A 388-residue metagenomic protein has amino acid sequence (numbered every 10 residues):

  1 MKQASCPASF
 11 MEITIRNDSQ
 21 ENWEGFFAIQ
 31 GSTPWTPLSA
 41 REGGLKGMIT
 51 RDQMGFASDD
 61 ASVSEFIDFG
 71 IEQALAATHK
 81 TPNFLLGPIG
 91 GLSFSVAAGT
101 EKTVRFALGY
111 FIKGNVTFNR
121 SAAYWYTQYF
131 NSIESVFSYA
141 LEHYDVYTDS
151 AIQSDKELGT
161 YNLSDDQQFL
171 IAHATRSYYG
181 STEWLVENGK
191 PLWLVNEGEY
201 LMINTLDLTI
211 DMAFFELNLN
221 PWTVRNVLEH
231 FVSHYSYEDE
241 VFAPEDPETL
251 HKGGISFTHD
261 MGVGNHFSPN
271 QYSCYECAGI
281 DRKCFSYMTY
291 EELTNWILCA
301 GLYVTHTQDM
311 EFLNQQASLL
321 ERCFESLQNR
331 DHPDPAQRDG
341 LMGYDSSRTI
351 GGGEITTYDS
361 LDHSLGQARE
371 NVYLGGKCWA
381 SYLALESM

Functional and structural regions predicted by a protein language model:
M1-L206, P221-N226, V232-D239: Acidic/polar, glycine-enriched structural segments that form the non-catalytic walls/loops of the carbohydrate-binding
A4, A8, L192-W193, I255 (+3 more regions): Flexible, active-site-adjacent loop/turn segments at secondary-structure boundaries
N17, Y126-Y147, L201-Y344, T349-T357 (+1 more regions): Aromatic-rich carbohydrate-recognition surfaces in CAZymes
L86, L361-A368: Short, charged, low-complexity loops and linkers
K102, N119, Q153-L170, N314-Q316 (+5 more regions): Catalytic-domain carbohydrate-binding cleft regions of carbohydrate-active enzymes
P191-E197, I280, L361-S364: Flexible glycine/proline-enriched surface loops and loop-helix/loop-strand junctions
